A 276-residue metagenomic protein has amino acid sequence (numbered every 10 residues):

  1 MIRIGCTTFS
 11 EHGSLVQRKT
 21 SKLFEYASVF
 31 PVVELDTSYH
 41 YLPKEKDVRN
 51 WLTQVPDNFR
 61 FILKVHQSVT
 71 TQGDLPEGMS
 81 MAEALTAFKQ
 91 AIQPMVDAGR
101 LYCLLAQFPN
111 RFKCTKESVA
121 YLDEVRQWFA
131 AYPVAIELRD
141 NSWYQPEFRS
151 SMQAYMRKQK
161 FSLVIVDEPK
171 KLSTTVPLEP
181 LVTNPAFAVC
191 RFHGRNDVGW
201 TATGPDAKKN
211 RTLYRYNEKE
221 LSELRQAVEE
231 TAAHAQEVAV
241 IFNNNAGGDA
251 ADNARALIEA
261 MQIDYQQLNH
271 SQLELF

Functional and structural regions predicted by a protein language model:
M1-F276: Residues lining hydrophobic/aromatic ligand-binding pockets adjacent to catalytic sites
